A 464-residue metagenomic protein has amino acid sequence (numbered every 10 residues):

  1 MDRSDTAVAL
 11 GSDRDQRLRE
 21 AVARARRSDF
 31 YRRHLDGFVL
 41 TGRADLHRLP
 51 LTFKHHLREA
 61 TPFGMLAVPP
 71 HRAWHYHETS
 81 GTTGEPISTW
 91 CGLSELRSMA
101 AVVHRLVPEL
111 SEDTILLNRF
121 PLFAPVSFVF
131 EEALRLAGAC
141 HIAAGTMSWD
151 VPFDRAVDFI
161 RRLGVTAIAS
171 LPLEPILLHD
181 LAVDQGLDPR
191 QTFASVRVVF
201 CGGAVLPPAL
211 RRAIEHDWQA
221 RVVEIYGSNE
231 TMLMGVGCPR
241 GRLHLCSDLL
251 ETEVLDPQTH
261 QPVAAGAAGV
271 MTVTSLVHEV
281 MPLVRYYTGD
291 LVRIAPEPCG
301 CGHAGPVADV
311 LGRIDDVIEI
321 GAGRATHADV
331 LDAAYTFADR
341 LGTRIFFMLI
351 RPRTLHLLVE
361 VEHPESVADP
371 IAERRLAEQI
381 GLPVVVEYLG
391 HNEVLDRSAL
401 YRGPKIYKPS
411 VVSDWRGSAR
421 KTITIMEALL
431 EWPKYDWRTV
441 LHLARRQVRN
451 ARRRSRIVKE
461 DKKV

Functional and structural regions predicted by a protein language model:
M1-R105, R162, T354-L358, P364-V464: Nucleotide 5′-phosphate-binding alpha/beta core
H55-S195, V205-A213, D217, G241 (+1 more regions): Active-site phosphate/ATP/adenylate-binding loop shared across adenylate-forming ligases
C140, R221, E251, P383-V385: Conserved beta-strand segments of alpha/beta enzyme cores
A144, I225-G227, L255, E387-H391: Conserved beta-strand termini and adjacent loop/short-helix elements that scaffold enzyme active sites in alpha/beta
R161-L171, D217-R221, R242-E251, P404-W415: A polyampholytic, Gly/Pro-enriched intrinsically disordered region
I168, T272-L382, Y407: AMP-binding/adenylate-forming catalytic core of the ANL superfamily
R197, L206, L210-P298: Conserved AMP-binding/adenylate-forming
